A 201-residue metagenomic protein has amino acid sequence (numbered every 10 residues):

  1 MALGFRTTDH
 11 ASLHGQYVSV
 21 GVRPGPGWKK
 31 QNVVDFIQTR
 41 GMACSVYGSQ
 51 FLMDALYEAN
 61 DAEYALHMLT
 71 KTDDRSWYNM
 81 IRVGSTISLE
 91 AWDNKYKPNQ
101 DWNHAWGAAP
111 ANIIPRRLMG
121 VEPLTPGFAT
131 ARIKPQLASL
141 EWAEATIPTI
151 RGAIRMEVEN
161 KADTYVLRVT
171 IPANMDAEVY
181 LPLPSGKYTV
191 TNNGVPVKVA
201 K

Functional and structural regions predicted by a protein language model:
M1-N99: Catalytic cores of carbohydrate-active enzymes
E63-K201: Non-catalytic C-terminal accessory modules of carbohydrate-active enzymes
